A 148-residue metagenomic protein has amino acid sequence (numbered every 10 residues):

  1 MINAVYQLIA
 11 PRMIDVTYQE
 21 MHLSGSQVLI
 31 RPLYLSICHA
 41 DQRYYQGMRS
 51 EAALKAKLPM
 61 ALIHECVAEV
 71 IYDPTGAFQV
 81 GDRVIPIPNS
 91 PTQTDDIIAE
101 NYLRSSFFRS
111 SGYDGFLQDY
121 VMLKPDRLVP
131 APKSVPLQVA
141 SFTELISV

Functional and structural regions predicted by a protein language model:
M1-A4: Extreme N-terminal starter segment of soluble prokaryotic enzymes
I9-A10, S24: Residue-level recognition of beta-strand termini and adjacent short loop/turns
R12-Q19: Short glycine/threonine/proline-enriched tight-turn/helix- or strand-capping micro-motif at secondary-structure
Q19-E20, K57-H64, F108-Y113, D119: Short Gly/Pro-enriched turn/cap motifs at secondary-structure boundaries
L23-L35, S50-Q93, P132-S134: Glycine-rich beta-strand-centered segment in the early N-terminal region that forms part of a ligand/cofactor-binding
A40-Q46: Cytochrome P450 core scaffold surrounding the K-helix E-X-X-R motif and the conserved "meander" helix-loop region
M48-A53, Y102-R104: Short glycine/proline- and charge-enriched loop/turn segments that cap or connect secondary-structure elements
S90-V148: NAD(P)H dinucleotide-binding glycine-rich loop of Rossmann-like/cofactor-binding domains, especially the beta1-alpha1
